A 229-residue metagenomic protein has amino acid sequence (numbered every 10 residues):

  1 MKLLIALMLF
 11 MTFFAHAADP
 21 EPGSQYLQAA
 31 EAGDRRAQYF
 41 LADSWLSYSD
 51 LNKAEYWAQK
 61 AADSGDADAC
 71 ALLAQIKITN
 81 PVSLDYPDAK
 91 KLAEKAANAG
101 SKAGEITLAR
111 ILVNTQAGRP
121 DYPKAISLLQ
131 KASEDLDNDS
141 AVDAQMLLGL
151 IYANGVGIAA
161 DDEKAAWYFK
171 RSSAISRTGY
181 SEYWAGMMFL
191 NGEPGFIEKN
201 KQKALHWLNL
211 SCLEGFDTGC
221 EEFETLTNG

Functional and structural regions predicted by a protein language model:
L4-T12: Sec-dependent N-terminal signal peptides
A15-D43: N-terminal leader/linker segments that initiate helical-solenoid repeat arrays
A18-E21, Y48-W57, V82-L92, R119-L128 (+2 more regions): Structural signature of tandem alpha-helical TPR/SEL1-like repeats, specifically the intra-repeat loop/turn
A32-D34, S64-A67, T79-N80, A99-S101 (+6 more regions): Short helix-capping/linker turns of helical repeat alpha-solenoids
F40-Y48, L72-T79, T107-N114, Q145-N154 (+2 more regions): Hydrophobic face of amphipathic alpha-helices that form TPR/SEL1-like repeat modules and related alpha-solenoid
K201-D217: TPR/TPR-like (Sel1-like) alpha-helical repeat modules
